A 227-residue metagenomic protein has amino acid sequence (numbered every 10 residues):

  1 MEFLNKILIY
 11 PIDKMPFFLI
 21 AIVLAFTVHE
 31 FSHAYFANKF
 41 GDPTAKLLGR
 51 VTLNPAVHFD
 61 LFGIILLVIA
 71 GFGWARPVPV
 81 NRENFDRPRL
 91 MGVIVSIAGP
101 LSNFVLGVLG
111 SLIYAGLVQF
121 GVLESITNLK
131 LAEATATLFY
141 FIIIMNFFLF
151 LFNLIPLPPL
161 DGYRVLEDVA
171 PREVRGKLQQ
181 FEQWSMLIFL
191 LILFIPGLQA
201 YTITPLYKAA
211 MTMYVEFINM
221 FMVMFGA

Functional and structural regions predicted by a protein language model:
M1-A227: Hydrophobic transmembrane alpha-helices and their immediate loop junctions in multi-pass integral membrane proteins
